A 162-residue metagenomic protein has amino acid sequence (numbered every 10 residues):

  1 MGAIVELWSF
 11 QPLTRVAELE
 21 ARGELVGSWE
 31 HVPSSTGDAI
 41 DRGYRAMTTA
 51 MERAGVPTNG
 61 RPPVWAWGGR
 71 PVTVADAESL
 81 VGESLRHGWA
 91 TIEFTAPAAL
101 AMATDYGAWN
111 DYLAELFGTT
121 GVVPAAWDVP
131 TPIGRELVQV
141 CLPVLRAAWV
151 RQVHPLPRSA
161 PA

Functional and structural regions predicted by a protein language model:
G2-V5, L13-D38, G60-P62, P71-A162: Conserved NAD+-utilizing ADP-ribose enzyme module
A39-V74: Short, well-structured hydrophobic secondary-structure segments
